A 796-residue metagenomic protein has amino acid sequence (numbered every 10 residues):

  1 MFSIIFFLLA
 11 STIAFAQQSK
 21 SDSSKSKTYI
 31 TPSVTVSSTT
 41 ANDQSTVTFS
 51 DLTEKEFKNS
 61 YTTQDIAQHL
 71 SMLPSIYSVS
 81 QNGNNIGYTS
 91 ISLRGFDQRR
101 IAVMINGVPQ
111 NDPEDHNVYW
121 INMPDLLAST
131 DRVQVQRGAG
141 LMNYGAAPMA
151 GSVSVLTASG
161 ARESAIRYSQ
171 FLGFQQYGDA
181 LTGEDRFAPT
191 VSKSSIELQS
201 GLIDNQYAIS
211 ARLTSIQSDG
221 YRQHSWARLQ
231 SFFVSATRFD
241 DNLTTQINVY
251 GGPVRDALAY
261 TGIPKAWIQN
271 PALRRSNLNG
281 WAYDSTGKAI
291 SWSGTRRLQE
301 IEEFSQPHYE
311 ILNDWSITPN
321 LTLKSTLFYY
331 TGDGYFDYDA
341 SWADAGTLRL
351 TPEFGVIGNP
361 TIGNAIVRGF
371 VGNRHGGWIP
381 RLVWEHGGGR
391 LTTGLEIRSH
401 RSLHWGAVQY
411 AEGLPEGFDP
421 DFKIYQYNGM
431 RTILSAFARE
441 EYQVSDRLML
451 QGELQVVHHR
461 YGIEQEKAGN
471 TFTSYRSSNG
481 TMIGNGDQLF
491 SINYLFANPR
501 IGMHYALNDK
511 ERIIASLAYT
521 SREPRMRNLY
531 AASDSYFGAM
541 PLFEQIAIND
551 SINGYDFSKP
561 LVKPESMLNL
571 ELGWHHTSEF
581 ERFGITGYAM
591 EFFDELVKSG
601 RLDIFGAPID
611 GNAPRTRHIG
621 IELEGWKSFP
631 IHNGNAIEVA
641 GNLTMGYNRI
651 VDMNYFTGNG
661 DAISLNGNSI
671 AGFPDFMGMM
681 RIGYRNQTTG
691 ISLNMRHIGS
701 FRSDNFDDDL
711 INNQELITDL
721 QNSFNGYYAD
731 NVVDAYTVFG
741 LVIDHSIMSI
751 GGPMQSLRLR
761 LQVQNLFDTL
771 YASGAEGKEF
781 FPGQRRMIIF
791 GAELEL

Functional and structural regions predicted by a protein language model:
K27-T63, S90: N-terminal periplasmic "start-of-domain" segments of outer-membrane beta-barrel proteins
A67, S71-P109, D131: Extracytoplasmic beta-strand/coil segments of soluble accessory domains associated with Gram-negative outer-membrane
P109-R137, W267: Short acidic/polar hinge/loop motifs at secondary-structure boundaries that mediate gating or recognition
P124-S169: A beta-strand signature from Gram-negative outer-membrane beta-barrel systems, especially the internal plug domain
D185-T261, F304, Y309-N320, V444 (+1 more regions): Transmembrane beta-barrel wall of Gram-negative outer-membrane proteins
G355-L382, F557-K563, N569, T577-N642 (+2 more regions): Outer membrane beta-barrel strand-and-loop segments of large Gram-negative receptors, especially TonB-dependent
D446, R582-L596, I609-D707: Gram-negative outer-membrane beta-barrel transporters
S521, I637, H697-D719, I743-L796: C-terminal beta-signal and adjacent terminal beta-strands/loops of Gram-negative outer-membrane beta-barrel proteins
